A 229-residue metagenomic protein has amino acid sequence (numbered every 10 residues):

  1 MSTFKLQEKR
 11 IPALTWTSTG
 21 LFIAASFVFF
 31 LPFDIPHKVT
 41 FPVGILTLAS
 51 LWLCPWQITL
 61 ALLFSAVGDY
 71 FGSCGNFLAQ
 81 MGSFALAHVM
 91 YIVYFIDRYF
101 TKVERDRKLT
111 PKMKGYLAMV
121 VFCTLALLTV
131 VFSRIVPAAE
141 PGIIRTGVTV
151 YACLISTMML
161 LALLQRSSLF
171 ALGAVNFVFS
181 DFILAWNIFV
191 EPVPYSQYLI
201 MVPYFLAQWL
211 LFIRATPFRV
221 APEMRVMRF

Functional and structural regions predicted by a protein language model:
M1-F229: Polytopic alpha-helical membrane-helix bundles and their juxtamembrane interface segments in multi-pass membrane
